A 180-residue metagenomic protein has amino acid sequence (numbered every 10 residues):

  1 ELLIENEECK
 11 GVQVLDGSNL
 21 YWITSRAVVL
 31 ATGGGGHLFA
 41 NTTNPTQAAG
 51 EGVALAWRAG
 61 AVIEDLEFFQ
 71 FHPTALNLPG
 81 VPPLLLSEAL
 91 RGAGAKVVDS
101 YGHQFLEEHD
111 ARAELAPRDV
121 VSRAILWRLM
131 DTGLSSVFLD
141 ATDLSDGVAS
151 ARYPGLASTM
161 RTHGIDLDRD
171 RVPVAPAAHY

Functional and structural regions predicted by a protein language model:
E1-E8: A conserved short coil-to-beta-strand element within the FAD-binding core of flavoproteins
L15-G17, V98: A generic structural motif
S18-A27: Core beta-strand elements of the Rossmann-like FAD/NAD(P) dinucleotide-binding domain in flavoenzyme oxidoreductases
T32-G33: Glycine-rich, N-terminal phosphate-binding loop of Rossmann-like dinucleotide-binding domains
L38-A59: A conserved FAD-binding loop/helix module that cradles the flavin
L55, A61-H179: An anion/pyrophosphate-binding glycine-rich loop and adjacent beta-alpha core in soluble alpha-beta enzymes
